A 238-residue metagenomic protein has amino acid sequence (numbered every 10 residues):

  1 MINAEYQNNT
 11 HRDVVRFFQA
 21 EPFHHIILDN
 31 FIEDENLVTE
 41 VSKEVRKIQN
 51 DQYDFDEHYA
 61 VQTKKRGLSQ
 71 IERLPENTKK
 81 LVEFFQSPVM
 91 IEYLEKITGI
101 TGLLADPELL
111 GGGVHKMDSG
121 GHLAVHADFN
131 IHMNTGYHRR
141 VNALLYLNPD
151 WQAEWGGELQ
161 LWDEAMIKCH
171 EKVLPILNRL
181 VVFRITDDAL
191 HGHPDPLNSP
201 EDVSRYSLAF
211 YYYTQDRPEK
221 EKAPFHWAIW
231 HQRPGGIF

Functional and structural regions predicted by a protein language model:
M1-E21, H226-F238: Fe(II)/2-oxoglutarate
E5-Y6, D13-T98: Non-heme Fe(II)/2-oxoglutarate
H25, H126, H191-H193: Histidine-centered active-site/metal-ligand motif
L28, I71, N77-F84, D128 (+3 more regions): Active-site rim elements
K43-R46, R73, V82-R139: Non-heme Fe(II) oxygenase catalytic core, chiefly the N-lobe of the double-stranded beta-helix
Q49-D51, T101-L104, P149-A153: Proline-centered turn/helix-capping motifs that create local helix->coil transitions or kinks
I131-R139, P149-F238: Catalytic core of Fe(II)/2-oxoglutarate
